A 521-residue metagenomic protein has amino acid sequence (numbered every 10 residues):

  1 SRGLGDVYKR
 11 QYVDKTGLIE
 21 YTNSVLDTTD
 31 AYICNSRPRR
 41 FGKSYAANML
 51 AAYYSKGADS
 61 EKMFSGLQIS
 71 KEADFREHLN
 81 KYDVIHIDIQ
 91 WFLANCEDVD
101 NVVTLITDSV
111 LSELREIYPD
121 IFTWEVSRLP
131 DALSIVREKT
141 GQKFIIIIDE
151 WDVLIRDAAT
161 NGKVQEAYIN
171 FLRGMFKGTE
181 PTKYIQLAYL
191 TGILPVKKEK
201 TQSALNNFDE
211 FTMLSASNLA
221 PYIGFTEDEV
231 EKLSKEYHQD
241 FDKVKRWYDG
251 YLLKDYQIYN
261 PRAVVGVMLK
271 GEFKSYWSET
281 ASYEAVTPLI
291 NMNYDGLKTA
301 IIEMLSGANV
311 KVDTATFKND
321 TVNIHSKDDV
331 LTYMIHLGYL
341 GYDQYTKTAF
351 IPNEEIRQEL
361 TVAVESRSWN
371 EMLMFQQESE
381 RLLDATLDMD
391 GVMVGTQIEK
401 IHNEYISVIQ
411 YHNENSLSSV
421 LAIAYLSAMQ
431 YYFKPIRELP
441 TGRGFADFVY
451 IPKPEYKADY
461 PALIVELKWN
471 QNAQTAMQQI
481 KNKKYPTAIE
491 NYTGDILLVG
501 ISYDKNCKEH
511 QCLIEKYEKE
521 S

Functional and structural regions predicted by a protein language model:
R2-Y8: Short, small-residue-biased leader/transition segments that mark boundaries at the very start of proteins
T16-L26: Pre-Walker A adenine-sensing motif
Y32-A47: Walker A/P-loop nucleotide-binding motif
Y53-N80, E125, R437-L439: Flexible phosphate/Mg2+-sensing switch loops adjacent to catalytic phosphate-binding sites
L105-I148, D152, M175-T182: Mid-core helix/loop region of P-loop NTP-binding domains shared across ATPases and GTPases
I135-R137, E166-A188, A488: Substrate-engagement module of ASCE P-loop NTPases
K200-N206, F211-V267, A300-I301: Amphipathic alpha-helical segments of the small helical/lid subdomains adjacent to P-loop NTPase cores
Y259, V264-Q478, N482-K484, D495 (+1 more regions): Extended alpha-helical interface modules used as scaffolds for assembling large macromolecular complexes
